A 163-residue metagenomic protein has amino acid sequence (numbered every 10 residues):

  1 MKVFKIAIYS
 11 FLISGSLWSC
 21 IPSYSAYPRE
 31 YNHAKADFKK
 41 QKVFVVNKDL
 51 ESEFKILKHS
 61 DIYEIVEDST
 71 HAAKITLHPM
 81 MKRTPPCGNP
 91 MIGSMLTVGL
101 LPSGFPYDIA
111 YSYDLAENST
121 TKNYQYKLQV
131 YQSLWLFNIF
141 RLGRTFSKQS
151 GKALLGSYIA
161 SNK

Functional and structural regions predicted by a protein language model:
M1-P22: Sec-dependent bacterial lipoprotein signal peptides
L17-D37: Bacterial Sec signal peptide processing site at the extreme N-terminus
E30-L50: Post-signal peptide N-terminal segment of mature Sec-exported envelope proteins
K48-H59: Amphipathic alpha-helical segments
K58-D61, L154, Y158-K163: Sec/Tat-exported extracytoplasmic proteins
S60-A72: Short acidic low-complexity segments
T76-T121, F137-T145: Surface-exposed short loop/turn segments
S119-S157: Short secondary-structure boundary motifs at beta->alpha junctions and helix caps
